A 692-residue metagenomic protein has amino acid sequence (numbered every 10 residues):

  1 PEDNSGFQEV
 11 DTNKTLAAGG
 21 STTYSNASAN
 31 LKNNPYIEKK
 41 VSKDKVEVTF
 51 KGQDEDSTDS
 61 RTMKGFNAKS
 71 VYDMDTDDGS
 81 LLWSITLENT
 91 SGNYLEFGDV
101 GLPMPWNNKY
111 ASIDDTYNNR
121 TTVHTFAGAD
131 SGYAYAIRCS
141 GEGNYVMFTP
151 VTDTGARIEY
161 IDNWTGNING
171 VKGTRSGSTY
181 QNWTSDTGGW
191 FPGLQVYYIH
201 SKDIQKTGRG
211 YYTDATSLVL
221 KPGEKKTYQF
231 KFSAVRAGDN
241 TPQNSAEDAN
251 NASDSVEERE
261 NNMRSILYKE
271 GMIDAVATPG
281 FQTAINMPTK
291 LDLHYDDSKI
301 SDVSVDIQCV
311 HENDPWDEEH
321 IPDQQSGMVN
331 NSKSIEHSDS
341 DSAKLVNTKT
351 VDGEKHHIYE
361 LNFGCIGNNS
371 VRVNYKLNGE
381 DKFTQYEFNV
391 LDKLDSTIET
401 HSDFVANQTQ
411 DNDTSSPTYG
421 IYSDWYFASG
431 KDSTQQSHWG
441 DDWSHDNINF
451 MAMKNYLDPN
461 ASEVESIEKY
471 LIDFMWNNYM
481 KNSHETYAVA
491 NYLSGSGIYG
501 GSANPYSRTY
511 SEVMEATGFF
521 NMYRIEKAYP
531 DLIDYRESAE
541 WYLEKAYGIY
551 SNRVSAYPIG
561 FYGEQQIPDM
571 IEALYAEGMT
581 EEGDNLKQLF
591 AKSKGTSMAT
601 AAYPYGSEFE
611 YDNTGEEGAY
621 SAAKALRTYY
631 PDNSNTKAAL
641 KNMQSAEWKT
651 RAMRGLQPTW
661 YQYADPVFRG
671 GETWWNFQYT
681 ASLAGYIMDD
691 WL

Functional and structural regions predicted by a protein language model:
N4-G92, W106, W190-T216, P222 (+2 more regions): Extended, loop-rich substrate-binding clefts of extracytoplasmic carbohydrate-active enzymes
E38-K69, D73-D186: Polysaccharide-binding surfaces and accessory modules of carbohydrate-active proteins
L81-W83, M287-L293: Structural beta-strand segments of beta-rich domains
Y110-D114, S253, E257-E258, S265-N286 (+1 more regions): Low-complexity, Pro/Ser/Thr- and charge-rich linker/hinge segments at domain boundaries
N118-V219, M287, D297-S304, C309-S342: Trp/Gly-enriched beta-strand surface patches
G210-M272: Catalytic cores of secreted or luminal carbohydrate-active enzymes
H294-I398: Extended acidic/polar, glycine-enriched regions that form or flank non-catalytic beta-rich accessory modules
K393-D690: Catalytic cores of extracellular degradative/oxidative enzymes
